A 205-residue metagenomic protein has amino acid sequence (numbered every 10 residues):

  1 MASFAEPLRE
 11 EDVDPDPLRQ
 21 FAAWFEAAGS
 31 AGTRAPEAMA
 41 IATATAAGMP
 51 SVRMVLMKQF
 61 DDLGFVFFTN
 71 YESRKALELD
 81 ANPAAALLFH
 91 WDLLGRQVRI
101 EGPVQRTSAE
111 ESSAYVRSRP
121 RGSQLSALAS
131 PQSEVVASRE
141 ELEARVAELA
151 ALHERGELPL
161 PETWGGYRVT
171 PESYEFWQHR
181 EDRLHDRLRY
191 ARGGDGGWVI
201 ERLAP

Functional and structural regions predicted by a protein language model:
M1-P205: Binding-site signature for planar aromatic cofactors or substrates
